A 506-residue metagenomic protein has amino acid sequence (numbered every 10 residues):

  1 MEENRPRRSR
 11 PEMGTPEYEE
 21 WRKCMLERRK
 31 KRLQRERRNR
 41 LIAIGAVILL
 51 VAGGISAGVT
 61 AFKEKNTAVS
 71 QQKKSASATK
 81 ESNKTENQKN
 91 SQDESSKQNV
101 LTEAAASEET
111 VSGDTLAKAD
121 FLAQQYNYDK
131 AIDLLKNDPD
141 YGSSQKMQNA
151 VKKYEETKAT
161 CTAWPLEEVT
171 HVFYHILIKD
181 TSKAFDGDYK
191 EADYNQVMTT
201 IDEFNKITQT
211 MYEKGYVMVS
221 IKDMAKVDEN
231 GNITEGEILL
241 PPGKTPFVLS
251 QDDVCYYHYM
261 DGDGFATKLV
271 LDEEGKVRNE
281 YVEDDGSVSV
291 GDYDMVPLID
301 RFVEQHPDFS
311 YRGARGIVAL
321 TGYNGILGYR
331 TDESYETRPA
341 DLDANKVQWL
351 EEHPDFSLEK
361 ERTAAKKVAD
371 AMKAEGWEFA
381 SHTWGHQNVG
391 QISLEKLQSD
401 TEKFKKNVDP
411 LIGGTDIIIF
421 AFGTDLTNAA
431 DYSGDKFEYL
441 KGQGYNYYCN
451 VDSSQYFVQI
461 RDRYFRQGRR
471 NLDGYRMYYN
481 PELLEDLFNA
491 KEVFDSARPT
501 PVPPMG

Functional and structural regions predicted by a protein language model:
M1-R32, R38: N-terminal targeting leaders characterized by basic, low-complexity, disordered sequences that direct proteins
W21, K63-T160: N-terminal, intrinsically disordered, polar/charged segments of Gram-positive cell-envelope systems that serve as
W21-R22, I44-L50, Y448, R463-Y464 (+1 more regions): Long, contiguous interaction/targeting segments characteristic of exported/extracellular or secretory-pathway proteins
R40-F62: Sec-dependent N-terminal signal peptides of Gram-positive bacterial secreted proteins and lipoproteins
T115, F204, A364-A365, S433: Amphipathic coiled-coil/heptad-repeat helices and related helical stalk/stem segments that mediate oligomerization
A123, D129-K136, Y141-G142, Q148 (+7 more regions): C-terminal active-site subregion of NodB/CE4 polysaccharide deacetylases
E167-G187, G231-N232, L240-F247, V254-L426: Metal-dependent polysaccharide deacetylase catalytic core of the NodB/CE4 family, i.e., the active-site-bearing domain
M218-N232: Membrane/wall-proximal cationic-aromatic binding patches
